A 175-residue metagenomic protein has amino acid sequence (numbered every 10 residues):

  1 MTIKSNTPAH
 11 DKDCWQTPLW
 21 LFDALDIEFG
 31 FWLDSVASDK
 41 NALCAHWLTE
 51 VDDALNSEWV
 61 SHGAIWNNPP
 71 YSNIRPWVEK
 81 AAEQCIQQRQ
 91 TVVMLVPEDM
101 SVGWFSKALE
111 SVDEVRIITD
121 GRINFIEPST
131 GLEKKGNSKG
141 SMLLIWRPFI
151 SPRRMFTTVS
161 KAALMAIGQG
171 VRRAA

Functional and structural regions predicted by a protein language model:
M1-A175: Class I S-adenosyl-L-methionine-dependent methyltransferase catalytic core
